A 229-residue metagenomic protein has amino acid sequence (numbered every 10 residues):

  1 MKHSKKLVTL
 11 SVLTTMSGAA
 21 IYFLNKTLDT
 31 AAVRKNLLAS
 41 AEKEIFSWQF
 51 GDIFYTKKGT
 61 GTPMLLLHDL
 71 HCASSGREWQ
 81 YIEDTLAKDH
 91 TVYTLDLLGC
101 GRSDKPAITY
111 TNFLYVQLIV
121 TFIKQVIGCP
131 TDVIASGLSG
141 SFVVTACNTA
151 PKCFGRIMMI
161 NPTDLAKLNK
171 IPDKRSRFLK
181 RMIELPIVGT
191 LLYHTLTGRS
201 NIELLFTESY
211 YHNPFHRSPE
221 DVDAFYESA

Functional and structural regions predicted by a protein language model:
K2-T27: Hydrophobic alpha-helical topogenic segments used for membrane insertion/localization
S47-K58: A short loop-to-beta-strand scaffold at the N-terminal edge of the catalytic core in hydrolase folds
K57-R102: Conserved HGGG/HGGXW glycine-rich cap/lid loop of the alpha/beta-hydrolase fold
G76-E78, S103-T109, L168-I171: Conserved catalytic-core motifs of eukaryotic protein kinase domains, centered on the activation segment
T94-I134: Active-site loop/oxyanion-hole signature of alpha/beta-hydrolase fold enzymes
G128-P172: Conserved hydrolase catalytic core segment
N169, H194-A229: Conserved alpha/beta-hydrolase catalytic His-Asp/Glu region
N169-V188: A catalytic-pocket lid/entrance helix-loop region that shapes and gates access to the active site across common
